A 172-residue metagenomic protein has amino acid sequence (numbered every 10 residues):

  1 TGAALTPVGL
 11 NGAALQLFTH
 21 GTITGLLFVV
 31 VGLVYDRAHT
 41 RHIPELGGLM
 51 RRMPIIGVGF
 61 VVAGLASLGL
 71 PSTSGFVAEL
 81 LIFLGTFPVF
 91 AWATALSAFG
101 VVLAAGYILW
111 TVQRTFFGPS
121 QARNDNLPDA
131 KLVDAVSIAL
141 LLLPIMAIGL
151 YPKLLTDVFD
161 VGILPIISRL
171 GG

Functional and structural regions predicted by a protein language model:
T1-P128: Functional transmembrane alpha-helices
M53-I56, I108-G172: Cytoplasmic/organellar membrane-interface segments at the starts of transmembrane helices in multi-pass inner-membrane
